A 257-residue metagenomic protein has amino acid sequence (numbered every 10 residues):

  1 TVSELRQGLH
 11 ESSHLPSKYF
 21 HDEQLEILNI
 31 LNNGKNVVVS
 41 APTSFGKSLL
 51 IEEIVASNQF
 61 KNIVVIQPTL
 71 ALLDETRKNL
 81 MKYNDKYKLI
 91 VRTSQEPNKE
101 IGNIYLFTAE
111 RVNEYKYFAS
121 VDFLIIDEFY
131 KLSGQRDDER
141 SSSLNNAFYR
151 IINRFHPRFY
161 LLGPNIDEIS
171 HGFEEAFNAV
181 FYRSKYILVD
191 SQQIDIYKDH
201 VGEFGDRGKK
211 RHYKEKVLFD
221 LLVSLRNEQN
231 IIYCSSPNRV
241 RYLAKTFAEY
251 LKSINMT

Functional and structural regions predicted by a protein language model:
T1-T257: N-terminal helicase ATP-binding lobe
